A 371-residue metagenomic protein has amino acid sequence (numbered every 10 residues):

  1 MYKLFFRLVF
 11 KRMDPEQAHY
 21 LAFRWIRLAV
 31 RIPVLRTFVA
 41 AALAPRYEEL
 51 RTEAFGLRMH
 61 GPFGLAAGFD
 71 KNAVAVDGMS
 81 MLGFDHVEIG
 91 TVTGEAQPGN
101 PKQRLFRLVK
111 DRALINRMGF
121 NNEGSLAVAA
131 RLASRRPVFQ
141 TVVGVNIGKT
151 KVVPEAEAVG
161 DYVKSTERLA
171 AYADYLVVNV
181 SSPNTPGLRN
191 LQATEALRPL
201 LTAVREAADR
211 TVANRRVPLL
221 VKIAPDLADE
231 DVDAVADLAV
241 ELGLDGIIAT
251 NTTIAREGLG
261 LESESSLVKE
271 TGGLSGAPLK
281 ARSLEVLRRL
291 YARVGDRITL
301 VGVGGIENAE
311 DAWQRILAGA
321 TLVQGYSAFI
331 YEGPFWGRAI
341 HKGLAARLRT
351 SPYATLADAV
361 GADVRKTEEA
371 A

Functional and structural regions predicted by a protein language model:
Y2-T52, N116, N121, S125-L126: An N-cap/entry alpha-helix motif that binds or orients negatively charged groups
R36-P45, P183-A196, L238-D296: Glycine/Thr-rich beta-alpha phosphate-binding loop at enzyme active sites
L57-G64, F139-V145, R210-L227, A292-G302: Short beta-strand/loop segments at the ligand-binding rim of alpha/beta enzyme cores
N72-M81, L227-E241, A292, D296 (+1 more regions): Catalytic cores of alpha/beta
D85-Q97, V180-S182, G246-R256, G305-I306 (+1 more regions): Glycine-rich phosphate-binding active-site loops on the catalytic face of alpha/beta enzymes
G90-Q140: A gly/proline- and charged-residue-enriched helix-loop-helix capping module
A96-R112, E257-G272, F329-Y353: C-terminal helical cap(s) of enzyme catalytic domains, especially alpha/beta-barrels
T150-V163, N190-L191, A196, L220-E241: Active-site glycine- and acidic-residue-rich loops that bind and position anionic ligands or nucleotide-like cofactors
